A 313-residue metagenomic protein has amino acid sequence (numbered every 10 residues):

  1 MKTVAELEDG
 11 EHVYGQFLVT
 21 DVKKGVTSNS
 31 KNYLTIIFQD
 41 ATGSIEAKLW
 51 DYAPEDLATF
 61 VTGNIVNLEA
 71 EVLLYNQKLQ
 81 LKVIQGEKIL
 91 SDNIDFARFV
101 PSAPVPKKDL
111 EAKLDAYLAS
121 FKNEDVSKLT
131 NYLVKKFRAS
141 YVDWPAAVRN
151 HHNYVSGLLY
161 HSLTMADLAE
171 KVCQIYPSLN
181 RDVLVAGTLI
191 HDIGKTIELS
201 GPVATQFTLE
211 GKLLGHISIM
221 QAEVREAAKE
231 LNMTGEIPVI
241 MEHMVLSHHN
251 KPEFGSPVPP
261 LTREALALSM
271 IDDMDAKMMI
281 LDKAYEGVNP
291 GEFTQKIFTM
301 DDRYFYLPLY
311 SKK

Functional and structural regions predicted by a protein language model:
M1-V13: OB-fold nucleic-acid-binding modules
F17: Non-catalytic, usually N-terminal nucleic-acid engagement modules in DNA/RNA processing proteins
V22-N32, I45, Y52-R98: OB-fold single-stranded nucleic acid-binding module
T35-D40, G201: Short, acidic/hydrophobic/Gly-rich beta-strand patch recurrent on exposed beta strands that often constitutes part
D92-L213: Acidic/His-rich, divalent-metal-binding segments that scaffold phosphate/diphosphate chemistry
N150-H151, Y160, K171-V288: Divalent metal-dependent catalytic cores for phosphoryl transfer on phosphate-bearing substrates
S269, A276, E286, T294-Y304 (+1 more regions): N-terminal intrinsically disordered, cationic/polar leader segments that include organellar targeting peptides
